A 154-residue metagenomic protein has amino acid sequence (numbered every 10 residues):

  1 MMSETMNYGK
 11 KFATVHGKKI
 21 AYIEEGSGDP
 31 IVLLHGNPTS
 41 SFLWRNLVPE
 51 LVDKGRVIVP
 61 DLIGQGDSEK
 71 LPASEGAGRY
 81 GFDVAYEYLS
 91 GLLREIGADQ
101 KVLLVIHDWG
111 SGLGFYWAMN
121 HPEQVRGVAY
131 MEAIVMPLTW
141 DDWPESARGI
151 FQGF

Functional and structural regions predicted by a protein language model:
M1-M2, H16, D53: Compositionally biased, low-complexity segments enriched in small residues
S3-K11, K18-I23, P30, L43 (+3 more regions): Flexible "cap/lid" subdomain of the alpha/beta-hydrolase fold that forms the substrate-access gate
D29-H35: Short beta-strand element of the alpha/beta-hydrolase
N37-V48: The serine-hydrolase catalytic nucleophile loop
N46-G55, E95: A short, Lys/Arg-enriched amphipathic alpha-helix followed by its capping loop at the start of a domain
P49, P60-I63: N-terminal cap/lid subdomain of alpha/beta-hydrolase-fold enzymes
